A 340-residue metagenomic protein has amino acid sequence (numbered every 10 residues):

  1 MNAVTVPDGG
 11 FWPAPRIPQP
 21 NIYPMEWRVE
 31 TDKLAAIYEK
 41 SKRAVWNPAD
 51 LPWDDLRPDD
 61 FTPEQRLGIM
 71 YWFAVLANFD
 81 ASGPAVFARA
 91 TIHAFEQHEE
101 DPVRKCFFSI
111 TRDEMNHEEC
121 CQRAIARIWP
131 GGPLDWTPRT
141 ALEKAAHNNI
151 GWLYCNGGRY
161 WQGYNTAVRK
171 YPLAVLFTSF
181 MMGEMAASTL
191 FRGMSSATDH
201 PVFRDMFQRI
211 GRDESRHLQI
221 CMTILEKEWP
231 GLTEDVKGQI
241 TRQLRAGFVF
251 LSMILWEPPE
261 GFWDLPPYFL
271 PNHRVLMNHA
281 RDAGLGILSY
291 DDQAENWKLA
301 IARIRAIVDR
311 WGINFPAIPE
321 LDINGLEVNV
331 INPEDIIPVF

Functional and structural regions predicted by a protein language model:
N2-F340: Non-heme di-metal
